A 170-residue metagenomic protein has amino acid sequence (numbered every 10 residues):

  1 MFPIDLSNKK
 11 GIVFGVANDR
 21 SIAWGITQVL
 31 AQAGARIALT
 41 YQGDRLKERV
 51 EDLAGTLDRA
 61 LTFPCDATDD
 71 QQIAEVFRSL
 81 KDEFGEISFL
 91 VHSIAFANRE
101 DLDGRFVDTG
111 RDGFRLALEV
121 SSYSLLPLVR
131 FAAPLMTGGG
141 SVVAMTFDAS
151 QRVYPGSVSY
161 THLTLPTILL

Functional and structural regions predicted by a protein language model:
M1-L116: Short-chain dehydrogenase/reductase
V16, Q32, G55, S122 (+2 more regions): Charged, amphipathic alpha-helical interaction segments
V16, R20-S21, A95-L126, R130 (+1 more regions): Catalytic loop of short-chain dehydrogenase/reductase
P134: Alpha-helical segment proximal to the catalytic Tyr-Lys
H162, T167-L170: Single conserved hydrophobic/aromatic residue that forms the stacking wall/gate of nucleotide- or nucleobase-binding
